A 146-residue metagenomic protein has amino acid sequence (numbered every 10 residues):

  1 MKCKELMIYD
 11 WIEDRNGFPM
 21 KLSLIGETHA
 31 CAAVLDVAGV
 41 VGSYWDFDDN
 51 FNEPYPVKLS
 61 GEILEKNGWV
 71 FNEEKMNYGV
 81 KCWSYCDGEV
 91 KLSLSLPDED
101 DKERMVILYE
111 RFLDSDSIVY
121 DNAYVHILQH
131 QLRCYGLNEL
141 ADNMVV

Functional and structural regions predicted by a protein language model:
K2-N16: Short coil-to-beta transition motif at edge beta-strands of beta-rich domains
W11, F18-L35: Short beta-strand-centered aromatic/proline hotspots
H29-A30, Y78, D101-V106: Hydrophobic residues embedded in beta-strands of well-ordered beta-sheets
V41-E73, I118-N143: Intrinsically disordered, low-complexity, charged/polar segments
V70-D100: Amphipathic, interaction-prone secondary-structure segments
V90-A123: Intrinsically disordered, low-complexity regulatory segments enriched in Ser/Thr/Pro and charged residues
